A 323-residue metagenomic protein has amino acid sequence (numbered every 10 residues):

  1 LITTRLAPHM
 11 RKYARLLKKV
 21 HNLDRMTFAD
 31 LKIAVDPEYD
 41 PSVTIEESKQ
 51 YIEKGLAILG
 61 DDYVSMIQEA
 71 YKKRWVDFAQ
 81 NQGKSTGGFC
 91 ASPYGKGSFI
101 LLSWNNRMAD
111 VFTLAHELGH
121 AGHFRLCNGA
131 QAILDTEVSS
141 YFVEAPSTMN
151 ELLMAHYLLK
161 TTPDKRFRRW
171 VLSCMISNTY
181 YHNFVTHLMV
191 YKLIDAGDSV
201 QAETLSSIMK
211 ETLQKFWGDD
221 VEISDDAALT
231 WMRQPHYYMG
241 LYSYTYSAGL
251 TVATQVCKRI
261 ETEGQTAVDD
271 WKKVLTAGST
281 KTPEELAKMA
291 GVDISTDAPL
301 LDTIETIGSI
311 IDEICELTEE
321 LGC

Functional and structural regions predicted by a protein language model:
L1, D30-P41, D61, G95-M108 (+3 more regions): Glycine- and acidic
L1-F99, D293: Contiguous, non-catalytic segments that form substrate-binding/exosite surfaces or channel walls
T3-R11, Q50, A145-T148, Y180 (+4 more regions): Generic structural signal for well-ordered, non-transmembrane alpha-helical segments in soluble/cytosolic regions
A7, R11, E53-D61, G119 (+6 more regions): Amphipathic, well-packed alpha-helical segments that form the structural scaffold of globular domains
L16, L59-D62, R125-L134, H156-W170 (+2 more regions): Inter-helical turn/loop segments and adjacent helix faces that build the functional surface of alpha-helical bundle
H21-A29, L114, G122, K160 (+2 more regions): C-terminal, non-catalytic "cap/extension" segments appended to globular domains
N105-L126, S147, L152, G249: Active-site recognition of the HExxH zinc-binding catalytic motif
C127, V138-F167, S173-N178, G249: Post-HExxH zinc-binding segment in Zn-dependent metallohydrolases
